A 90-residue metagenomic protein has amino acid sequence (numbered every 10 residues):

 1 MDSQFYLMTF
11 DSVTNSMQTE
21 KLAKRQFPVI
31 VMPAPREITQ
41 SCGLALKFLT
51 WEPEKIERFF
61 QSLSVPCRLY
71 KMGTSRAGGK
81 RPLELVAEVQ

Functional and structural regions predicted by a protein language model:
M1-D2, Q90: Short, Lys/Arg-enriched, disordered terminal segments
D2-T9: Short glycine-/aliphatic-rich beta-strand segments at the starts of folded cytosolic domains
S3, T39-G43, S64: Short connector loops at helix/strand junctions that flank enzyme active sites, especially segments positioning acidic
Y6, V29-I30, C67-R68: Structural motif
T9-D11, F48-L49: Short His-Asn-centered micro-motif
D11-F27: Short amphipathic alpha-helix segments
K24, P28-E57: Amphipathic, hydrophobic secondary-structure cores in small proteins
E54-Q90: C-terminal structural segments of small proteins and small subunits
